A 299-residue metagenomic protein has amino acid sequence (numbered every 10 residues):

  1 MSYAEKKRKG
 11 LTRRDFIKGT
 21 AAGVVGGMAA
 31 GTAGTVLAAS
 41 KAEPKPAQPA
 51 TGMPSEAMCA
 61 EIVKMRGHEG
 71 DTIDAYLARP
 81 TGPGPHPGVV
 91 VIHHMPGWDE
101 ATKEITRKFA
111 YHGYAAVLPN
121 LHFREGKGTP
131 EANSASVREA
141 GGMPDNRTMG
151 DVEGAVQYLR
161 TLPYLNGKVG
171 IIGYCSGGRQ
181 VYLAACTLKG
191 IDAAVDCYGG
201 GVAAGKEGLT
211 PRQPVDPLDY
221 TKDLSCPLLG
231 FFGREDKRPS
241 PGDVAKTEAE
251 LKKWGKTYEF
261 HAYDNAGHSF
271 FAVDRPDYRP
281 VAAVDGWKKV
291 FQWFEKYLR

Functional and structural regions predicted by a protein language model:
M1-T12: N-terminal secretory signal peptides
G10-K18, G26-A47: N-terminal twin-arginine translocation
P44-T81: N-terminal cap/lid segment of alpha/beta-hydrolase-fold proteins
H86-H93: Short beta-strand element of the alpha/beta-hydrolase
A132-G170: Gly/Ser-rich "nucleophile elbow"/oxyanion-hole loop immediately N-terminal to the catalytic nucleophile in hydrolases
G154-P217: Primarily recognizes the serine-hydrolase "nucleophile elbow" in alpha/beta-hydrolase and SGNH/GDSL folds
G230-F232: Short beta-strand/loop motif that positions the catalytic acidic residue of the alpha/beta-hydrolase fold
T257-R299: C-terminal catalytic histidine-bearing segment of alpha/beta-hydrolase fold enzymes
